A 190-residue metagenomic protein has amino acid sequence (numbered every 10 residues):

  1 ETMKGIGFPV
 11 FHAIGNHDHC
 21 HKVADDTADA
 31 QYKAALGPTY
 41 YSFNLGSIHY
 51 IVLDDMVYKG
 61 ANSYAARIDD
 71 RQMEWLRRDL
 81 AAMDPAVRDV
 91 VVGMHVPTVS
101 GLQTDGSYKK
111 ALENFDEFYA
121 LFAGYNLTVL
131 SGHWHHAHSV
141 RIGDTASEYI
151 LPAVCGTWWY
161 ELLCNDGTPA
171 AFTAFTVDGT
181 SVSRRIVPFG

Functional and structural regions predicted by a protein language model:
E1-V87, D105-L130, H136-T176: Extended active-site neighborhood of metal-dependent phosphoesterases/phosphodiesterases
N16, D55, G93-P97, H133-W134 (+1 more regions): Short, well-ordered beta-to-alpha junction loops that form the rim of enzyme active sites and present histidine/acidic
M83-L102: Short acidic, glycine-rich surface-loop motifs adjacent to enzyme active sites
D166, T173-G190: A short C-terminal boundary segment appended to hydrolase-like catalytic domains
